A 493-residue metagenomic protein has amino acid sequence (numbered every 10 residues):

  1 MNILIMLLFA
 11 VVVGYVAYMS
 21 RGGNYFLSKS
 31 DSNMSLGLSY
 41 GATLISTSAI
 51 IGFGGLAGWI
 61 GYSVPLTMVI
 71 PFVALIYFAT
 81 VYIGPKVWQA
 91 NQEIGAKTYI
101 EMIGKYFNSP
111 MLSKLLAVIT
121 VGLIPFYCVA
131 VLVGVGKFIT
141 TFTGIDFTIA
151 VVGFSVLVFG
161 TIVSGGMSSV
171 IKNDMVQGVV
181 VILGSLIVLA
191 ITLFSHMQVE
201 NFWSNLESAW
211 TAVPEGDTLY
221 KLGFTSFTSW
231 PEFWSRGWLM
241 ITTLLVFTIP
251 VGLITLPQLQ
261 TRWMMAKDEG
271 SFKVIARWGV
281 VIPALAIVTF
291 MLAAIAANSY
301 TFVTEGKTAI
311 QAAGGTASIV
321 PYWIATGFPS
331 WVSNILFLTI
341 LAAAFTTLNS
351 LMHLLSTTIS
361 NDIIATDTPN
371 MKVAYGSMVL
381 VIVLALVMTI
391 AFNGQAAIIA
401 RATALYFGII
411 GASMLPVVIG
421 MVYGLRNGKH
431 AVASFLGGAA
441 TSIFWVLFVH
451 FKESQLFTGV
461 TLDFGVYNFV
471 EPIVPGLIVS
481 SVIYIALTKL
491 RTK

Functional and structural regions predicted by a protein language model:
M1-G52, G165: Membrane-interface "cap" regions at the ends of multi-pass membrane proteins
M1-V16, K429-K493: A generic transmembrane alpha-helix motif of multi-pass inner-membrane proteins
L4-I5, V13-R21, I124, C128-L132 (+6 more regions): Hydrophobic alpha-helical segments and their helix-loop junctions in multi-pass secondary transporters
L7, V12, A42, A74 (+7 more regions): Selective recognition of specific alpha-helical transmembrane segments in multi-pass small-molecule
G23, G95-N108, G165-V176, T255-V288 (+6 more regions): Hydrophobic, small-residue-rich membrane helices and short re-entrant helix-turn-helix hairpins that build
L27-G95, T248-G252, L259-T261, D268-V303 (+1 more regions): Membrane-interface helix-loop-helix modules in multi-pass membrane proteins
T67-I162, F247-G252, A342-S350: Helix-loop-helix module between adjacent transmembrane segments
Y106-K114, V121, T357-A397: Loop-to-transmembrane helix boundary motifs in multi-pass membrane proteins
